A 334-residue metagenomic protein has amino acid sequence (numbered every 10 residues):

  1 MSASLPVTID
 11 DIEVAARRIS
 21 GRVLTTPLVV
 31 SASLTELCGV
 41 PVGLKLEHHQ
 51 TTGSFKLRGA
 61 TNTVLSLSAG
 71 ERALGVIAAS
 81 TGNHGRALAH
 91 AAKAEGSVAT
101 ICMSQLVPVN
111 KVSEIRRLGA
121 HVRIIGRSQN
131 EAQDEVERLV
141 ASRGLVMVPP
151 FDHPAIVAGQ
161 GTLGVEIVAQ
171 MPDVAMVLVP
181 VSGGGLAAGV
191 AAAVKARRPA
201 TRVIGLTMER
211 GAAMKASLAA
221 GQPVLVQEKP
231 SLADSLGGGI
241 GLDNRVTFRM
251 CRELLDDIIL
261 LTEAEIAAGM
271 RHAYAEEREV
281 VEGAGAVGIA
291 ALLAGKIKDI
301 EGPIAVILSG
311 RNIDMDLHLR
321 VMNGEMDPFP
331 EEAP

Functional and structural regions predicted by a protein language model:
M1-P334: PLP-dependent amino-acid enzyme catalytic core
